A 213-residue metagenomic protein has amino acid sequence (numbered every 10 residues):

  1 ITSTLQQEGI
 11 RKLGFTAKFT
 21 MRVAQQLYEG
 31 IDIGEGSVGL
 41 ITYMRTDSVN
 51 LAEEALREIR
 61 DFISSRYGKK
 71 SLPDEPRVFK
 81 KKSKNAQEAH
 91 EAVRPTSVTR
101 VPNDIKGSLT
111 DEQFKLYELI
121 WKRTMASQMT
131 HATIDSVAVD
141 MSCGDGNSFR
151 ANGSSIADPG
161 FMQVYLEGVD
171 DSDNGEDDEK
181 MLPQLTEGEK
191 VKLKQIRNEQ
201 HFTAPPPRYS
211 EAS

Functional and structural regions predicted by a protein language model:
I1-S213: Core catalytic DNA strand-manipulation module of type IA topoisomerases
